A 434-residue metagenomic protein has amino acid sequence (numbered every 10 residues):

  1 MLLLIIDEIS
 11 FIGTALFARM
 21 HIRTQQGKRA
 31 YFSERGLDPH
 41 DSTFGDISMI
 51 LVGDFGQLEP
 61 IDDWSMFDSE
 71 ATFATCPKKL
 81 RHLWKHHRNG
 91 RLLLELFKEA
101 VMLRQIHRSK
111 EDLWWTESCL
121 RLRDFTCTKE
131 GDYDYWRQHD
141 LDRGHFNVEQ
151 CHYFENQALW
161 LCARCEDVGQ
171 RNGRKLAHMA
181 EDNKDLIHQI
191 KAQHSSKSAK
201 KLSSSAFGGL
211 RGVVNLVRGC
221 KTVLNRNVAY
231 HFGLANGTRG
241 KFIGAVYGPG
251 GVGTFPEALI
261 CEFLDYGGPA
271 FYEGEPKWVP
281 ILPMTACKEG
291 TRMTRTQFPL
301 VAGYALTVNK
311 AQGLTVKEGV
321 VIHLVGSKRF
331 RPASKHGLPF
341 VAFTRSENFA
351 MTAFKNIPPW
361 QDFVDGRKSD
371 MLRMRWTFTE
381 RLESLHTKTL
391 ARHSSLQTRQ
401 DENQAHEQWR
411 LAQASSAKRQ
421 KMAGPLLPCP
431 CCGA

Functional and structural regions predicted by a protein language model:
M1-G433: Conserved ATP-binding/catalytic motifs of P-loop helicase motor domains
